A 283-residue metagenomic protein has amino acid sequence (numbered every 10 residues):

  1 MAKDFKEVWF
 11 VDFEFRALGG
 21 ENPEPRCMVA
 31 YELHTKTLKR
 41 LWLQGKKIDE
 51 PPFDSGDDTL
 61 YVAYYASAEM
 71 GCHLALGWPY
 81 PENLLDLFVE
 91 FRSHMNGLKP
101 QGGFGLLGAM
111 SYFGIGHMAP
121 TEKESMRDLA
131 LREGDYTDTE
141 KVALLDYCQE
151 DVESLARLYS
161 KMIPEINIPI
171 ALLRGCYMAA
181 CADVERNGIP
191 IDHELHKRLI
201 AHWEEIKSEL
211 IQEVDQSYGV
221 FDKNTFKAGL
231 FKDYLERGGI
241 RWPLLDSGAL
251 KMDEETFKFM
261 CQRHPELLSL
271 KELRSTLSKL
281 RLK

Functional and structural regions predicted by a protein language model:
A2-E14, N22-C27, K36, R127-K283: Conserved "right-hand" nucleotidyltransferase catalytic core of DNA-directed polymerases
A2-F5, P52-D58: Flexible, charged surface loops at secondary-structure boundaries
G19, R26, A30, T35-I48 (+1 more regions): Active-site-proximal helix-loop-helix substrate-binding element of RNase H-like nuclease domains
E32, D49-G56, Y80, N167-A171 (+2 more regions): Alpha-helix initiation/capping motif
